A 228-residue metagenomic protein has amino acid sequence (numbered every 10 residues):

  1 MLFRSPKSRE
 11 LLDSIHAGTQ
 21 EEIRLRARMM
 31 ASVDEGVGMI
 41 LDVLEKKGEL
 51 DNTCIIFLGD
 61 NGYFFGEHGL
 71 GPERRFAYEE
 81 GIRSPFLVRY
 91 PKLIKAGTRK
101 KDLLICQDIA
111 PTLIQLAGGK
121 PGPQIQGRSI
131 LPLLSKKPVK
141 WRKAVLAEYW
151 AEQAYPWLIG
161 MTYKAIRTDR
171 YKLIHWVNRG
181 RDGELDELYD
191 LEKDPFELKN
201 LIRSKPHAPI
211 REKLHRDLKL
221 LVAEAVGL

Functional and structural regions predicted by a protein language model:
M1-L104, L116-Q124, H175, R179-D182 (+3 more regions): Active-site-proximal cap/lid insertion segments
N61-E67, D102, Q107-A110, Q115-L191 (+3 more regions): C-terminal cap/loop subdomain of S1 sulfatases and analogous C-terminal strand-loop tails that border
L134, I202-K205: A general structural motif at alpha-helix termini
